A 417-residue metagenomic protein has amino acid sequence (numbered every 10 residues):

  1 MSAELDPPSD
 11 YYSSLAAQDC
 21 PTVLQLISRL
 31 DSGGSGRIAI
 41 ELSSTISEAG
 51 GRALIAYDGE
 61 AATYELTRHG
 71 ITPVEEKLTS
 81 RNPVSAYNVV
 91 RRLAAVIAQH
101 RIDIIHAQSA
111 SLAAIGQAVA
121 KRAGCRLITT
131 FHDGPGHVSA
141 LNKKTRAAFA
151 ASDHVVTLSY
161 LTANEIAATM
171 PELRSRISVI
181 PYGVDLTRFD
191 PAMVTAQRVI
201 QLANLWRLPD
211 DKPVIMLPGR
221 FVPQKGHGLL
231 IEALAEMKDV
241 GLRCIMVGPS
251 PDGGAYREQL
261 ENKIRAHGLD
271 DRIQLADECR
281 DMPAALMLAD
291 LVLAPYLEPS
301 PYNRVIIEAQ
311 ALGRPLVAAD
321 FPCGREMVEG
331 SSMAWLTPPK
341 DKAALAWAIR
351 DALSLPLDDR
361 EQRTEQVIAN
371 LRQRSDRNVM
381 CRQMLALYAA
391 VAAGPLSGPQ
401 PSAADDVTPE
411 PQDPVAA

Functional and structural regions predicted by a protein language model:
P7-C20, Q25-G33, R37-A86, S250-D252: N-terminal strand-loop element at the rim of the active site of nucleotide-sugar-dependent glycosyltransferases
G33-E41, P213-E236, E258, I307 (+2 more regions): A conserved mid-protein helix/loop that constitutes part of the nucleotide-sugar donor-binding site
I55-A56, P315-A318: Short hydrophobic beta-strand element within catalytic cores of glycosyltransferases and related nucleotide-activated
A56-A61, V184, P218, R243-Q259: Glycosyltransferase donor-sugar binding loop
A107-A113, F131: Short His-centered aromatic/hydrophobic patch
L127-T157, N164: A conserved, positively charged/aromatic
S152-V179, V184-R188: A short, active-site helix/loop in glycosyltransferases that binds the activated sugar's phosphate group
G330-A343, D351-L357: Conserved acidic donor-binding segment of nucleotide-sugar-dependent glycosyltransferases
